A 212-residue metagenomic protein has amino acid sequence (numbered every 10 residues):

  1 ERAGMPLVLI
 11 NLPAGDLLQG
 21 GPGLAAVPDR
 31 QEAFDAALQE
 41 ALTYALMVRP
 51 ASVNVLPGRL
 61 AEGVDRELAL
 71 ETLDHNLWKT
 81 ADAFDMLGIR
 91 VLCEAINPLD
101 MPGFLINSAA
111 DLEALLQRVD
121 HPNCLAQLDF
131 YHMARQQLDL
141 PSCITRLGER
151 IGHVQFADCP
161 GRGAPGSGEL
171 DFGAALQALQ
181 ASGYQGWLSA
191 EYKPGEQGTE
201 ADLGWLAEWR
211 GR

Functional and structural regions predicted by a protein language model:
E1, R66, G198-E200: Metal-dependent catalytic neighborhoods of phosphoester/phosphodiester hydrolases
E1-L12, Y44: Glycine-rich, aromatic-flanked loop segments that form ligand/cofactor-binding clefts across common enzyme folds
M5, I89, Y184: Short phosphate-binding/catalytic loops that engage adenosine nucleotides
V8-N11, N54, L92, G152-Q155 (+1 more regions): Conserved beta-strand positions in the central sheet of alpha/beta enzyme cores
P13-D16, P57-A61, A95-L99, F130-H132 (+2 more regions): Active-site-proximal loop/turn and secondary-structure-junction residues that shape catalytic pockets, frequently
Q19-G23: Active-site gating loops and adjacent loop-to-helix segments of metal-dependent hydrolytic enzymes
L24-L125, R135: Active-site acidic/histidine proton-transfer and metal-coordination neighborhood in alpha/beta enzyme cores
E40-T43, R49-A51, M86, I106-L128 (+1 more regions): Histidine-acidic metal/acid-base catalytic patches
